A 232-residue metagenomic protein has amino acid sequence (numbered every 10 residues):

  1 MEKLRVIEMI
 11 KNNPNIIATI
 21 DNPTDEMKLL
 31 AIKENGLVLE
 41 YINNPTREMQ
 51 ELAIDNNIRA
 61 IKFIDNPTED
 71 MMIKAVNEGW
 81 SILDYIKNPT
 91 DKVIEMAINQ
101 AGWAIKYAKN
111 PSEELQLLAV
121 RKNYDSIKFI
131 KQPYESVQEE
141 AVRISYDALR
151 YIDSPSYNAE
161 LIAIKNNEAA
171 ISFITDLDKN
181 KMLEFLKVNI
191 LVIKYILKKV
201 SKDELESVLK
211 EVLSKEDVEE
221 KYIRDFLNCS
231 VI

Functional and structural regions predicted by a protein language model:
M1-I232: Alpha-helical scaffold segments
